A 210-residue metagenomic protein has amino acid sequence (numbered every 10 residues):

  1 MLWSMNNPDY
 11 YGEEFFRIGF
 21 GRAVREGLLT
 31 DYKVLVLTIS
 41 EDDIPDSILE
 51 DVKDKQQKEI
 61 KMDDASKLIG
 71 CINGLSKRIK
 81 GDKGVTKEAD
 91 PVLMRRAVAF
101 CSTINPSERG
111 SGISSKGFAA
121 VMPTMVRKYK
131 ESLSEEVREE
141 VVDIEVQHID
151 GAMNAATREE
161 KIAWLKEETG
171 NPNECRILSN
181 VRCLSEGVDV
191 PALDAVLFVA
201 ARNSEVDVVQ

Functional and structural regions predicted by a protein language model:
M1-Y10, F15-R17, P91-V92, C183-E186 (+2 more regions): N-terminal helicase ATP-binding lobe
L2, I44-D46, E108-R109, V188-D189 (+1 more regions): Switch/connector loops and helix/strand junctions flanking conserved nucleotide-binding motifs in nucleotide-processing
D9-S115: Conserved interdomain linker/interface between the two RecA-like ATPase lobes of SF2 helicase motors
Y11-E13, L29-K33, V142-E145, P191-A195 (+1 more regions): Short glycine-/polar-rich loops that comprise or flank the Walker A/P-loop and associated switch/sensor motifs
E26-T30, E88-V92, E140-V141, E167-P172 (+1 more regions): Conserved catalytic network of the ASCE P-loop NTPase/AAA+ motor domain
S115, A119, I162, R202-V209: Amphipathic alpha-helical segments in well-structured domains
Y129-E186: Conserved helicase ATPase core of P-loop NTP-dependent helicases/translocases
R176-N180, E186-A201, D207-Q210: A short beta-strand element within the Helicase C-terminal
